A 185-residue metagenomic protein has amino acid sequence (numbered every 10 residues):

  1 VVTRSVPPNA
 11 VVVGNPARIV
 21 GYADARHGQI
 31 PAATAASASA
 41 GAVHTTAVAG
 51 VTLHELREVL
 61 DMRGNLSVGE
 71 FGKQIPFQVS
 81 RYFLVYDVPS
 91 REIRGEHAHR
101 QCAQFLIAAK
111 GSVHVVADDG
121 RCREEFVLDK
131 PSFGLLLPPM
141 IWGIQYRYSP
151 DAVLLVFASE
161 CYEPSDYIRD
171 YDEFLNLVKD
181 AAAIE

Functional and structural regions predicted by a protein language model:
V1, S5-V6, L128-S149: Conserved metal-binding segment of the jelly-roll/cupin
V1-G41: Glycine-rich hexapeptide-repeat left-handed beta-helix
V1-T3, S112-V113, W142-G143, E160-E163: Short Gly/Pro-enriched loop/turn and capping motifs at secondary-structure junctions
V6, N15, Y22-A25, D118-G120 (+3 more regions): Surface loops and adjacent helix of pleckstrin homology
N15-R18, M140, E160: Alpha-helix/helix-capping structural signal
P31-F133, P150-D151, F157, E163-E173 (+1 more regions): Non-catalytic, conserved peripheral segments adjacent to functional cores
